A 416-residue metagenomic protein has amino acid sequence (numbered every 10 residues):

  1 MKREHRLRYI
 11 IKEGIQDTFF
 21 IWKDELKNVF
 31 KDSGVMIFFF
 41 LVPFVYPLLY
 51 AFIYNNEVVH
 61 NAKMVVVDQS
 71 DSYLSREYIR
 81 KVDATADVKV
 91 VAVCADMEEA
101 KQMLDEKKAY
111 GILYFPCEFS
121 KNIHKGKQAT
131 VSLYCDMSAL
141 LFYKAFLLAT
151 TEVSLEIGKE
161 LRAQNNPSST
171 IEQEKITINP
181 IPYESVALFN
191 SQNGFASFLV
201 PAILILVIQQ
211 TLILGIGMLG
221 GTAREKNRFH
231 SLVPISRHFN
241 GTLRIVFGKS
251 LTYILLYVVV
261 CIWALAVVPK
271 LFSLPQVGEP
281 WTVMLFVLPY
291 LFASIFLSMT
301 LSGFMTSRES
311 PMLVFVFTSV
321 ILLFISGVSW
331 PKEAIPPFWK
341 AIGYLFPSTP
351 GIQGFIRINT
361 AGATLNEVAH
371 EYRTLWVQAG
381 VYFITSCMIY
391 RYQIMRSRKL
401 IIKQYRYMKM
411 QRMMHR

Functional and structural regions predicted by a protein language model:
M1-S197, Y392, R398-R416: Extracytoplasmic/periplasmic domains immediately adjacent to an N-terminal transmembrane anchor in multi-pass membrane
I15, F19-K23, S197, H238-L251 (+5 more regions): Alpha-helical membrane-protein architecture signal
V29-M36, V207, G248-I254, V258 (+2 more regions): Loop-to-transmembrane-helix entry motif
F30, F239, F304-M305: Helix-loop interface residues and adjacent transmembrane-helix termini in multi-pass membrane transporters, primarily
F38-F39, P201, F247-G248, P311-V314 (+1 more regions): Hydrophobic core positions of alpha-helical segments in small-molecule transporters and transporter systems
V45-L48, V186-V268: Hydrophobic alpha-helical transmembrane segments of multi-pass membrane transport proteins
L49-Y50, D71, A92, L255 (+2 more regions): Membrane-spanning alpha-helical segments of multipass transporters and channels
